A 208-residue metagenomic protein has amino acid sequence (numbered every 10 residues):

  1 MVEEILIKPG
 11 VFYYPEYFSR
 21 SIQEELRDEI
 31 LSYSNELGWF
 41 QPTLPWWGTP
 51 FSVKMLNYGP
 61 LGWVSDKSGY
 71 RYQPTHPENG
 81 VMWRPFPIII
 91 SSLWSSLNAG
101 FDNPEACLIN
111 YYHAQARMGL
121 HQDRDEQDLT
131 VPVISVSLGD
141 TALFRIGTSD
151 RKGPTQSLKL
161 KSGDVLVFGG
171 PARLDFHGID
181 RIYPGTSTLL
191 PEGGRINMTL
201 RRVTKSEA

Functional and structural regions predicted by a protein language model:
M1-A208: Non-heme Fe(II) oxygenase metal-center motifs and adjacent flexible, charged/small-residue loops
